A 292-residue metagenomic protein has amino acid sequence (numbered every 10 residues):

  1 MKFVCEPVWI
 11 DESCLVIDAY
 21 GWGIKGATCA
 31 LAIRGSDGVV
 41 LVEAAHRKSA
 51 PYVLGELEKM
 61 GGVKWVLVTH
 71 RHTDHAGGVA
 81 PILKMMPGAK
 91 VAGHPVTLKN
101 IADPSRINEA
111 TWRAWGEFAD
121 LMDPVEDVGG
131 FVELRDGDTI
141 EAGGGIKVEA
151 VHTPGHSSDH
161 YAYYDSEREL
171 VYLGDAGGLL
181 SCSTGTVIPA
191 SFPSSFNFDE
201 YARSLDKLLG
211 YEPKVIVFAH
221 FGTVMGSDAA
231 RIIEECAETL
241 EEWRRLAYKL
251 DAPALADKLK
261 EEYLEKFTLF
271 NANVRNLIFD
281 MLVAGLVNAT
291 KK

Functional and structural regions predicted by a protein language model:
K2-K59, Y163-D175: Conserved beta-strand hairpin/beta-sheet module of binuclear metal-dependent hydrolase folds, prominently
Y20-G21, A44-H46, R71, P95-T97 (+3 more regions): Active-site metal-binding loops of divalent metal-dependent hydrolases
V40, L67, V91, L170-Y172 (+1 more regions): Residue-level marker for buried hydrophobic side chains located in beta-strands that build the well-ordered beta-sheet
P51, K59-D138: Active-site HxH/HxHxD metal-binding segment of metal-dependent hydrolases
W115-V125, A176-A190, E242-W243: Active-site-proximal loop/helix segment associated with metal-binding centers of metalloenzymes
K147-H152, S158-S227: Metallo-beta-lactamase
M225-W243: Short, electropositive alpha-helical surface patch
R245-K292: C-terminal regulatory/interaction regions
